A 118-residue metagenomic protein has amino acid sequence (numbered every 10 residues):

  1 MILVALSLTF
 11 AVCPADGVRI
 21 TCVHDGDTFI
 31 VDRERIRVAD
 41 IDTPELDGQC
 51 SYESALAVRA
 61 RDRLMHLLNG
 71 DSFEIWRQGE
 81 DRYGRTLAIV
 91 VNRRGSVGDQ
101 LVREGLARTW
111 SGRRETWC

Functional and structural regions predicted by a protein language model:
I2-C118: Small beta-barrel nucleic-acid-binding modules, primarily SNase/OB-fold domains and secondarily Tudor-like barrels
